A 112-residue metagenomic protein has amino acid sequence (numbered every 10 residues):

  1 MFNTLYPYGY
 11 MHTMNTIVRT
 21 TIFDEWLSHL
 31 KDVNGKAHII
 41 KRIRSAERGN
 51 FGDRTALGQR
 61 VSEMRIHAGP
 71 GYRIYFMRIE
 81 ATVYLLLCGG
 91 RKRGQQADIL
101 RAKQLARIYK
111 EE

Functional and structural regions predicted by a protein language model:
M1-I17, E25, K36, F51 (+2 more regions): Enriched for short, Lys/Arg-rich terminal
S28-H29: Surface-exposed, Lys/Arg-rich phosphate-binding patches that contact polyanionic backbones
K41-A68: A short, surface-exposed loop/turn module that caps and links secondary-structure elements
